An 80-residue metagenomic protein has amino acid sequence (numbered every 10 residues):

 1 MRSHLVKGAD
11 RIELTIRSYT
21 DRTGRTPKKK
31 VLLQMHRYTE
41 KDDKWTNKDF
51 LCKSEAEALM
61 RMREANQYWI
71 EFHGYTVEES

Functional and structural regions predicted by a protein language model:
M1-R11, W45: Negatively charged, low-complexity tracts enriched in Asp/Glu with abundant Ser/Thr
A9-I16, Q67-S80: Short, mixed-charge low-complexity intrinsically disordered segments
L14-T46: Short aromatic-glycine-(Arg/Gly/Cys) micro-motifs in beta-strand/loop hairpins
K44, C52-H73: A short, charged, amphipathic alpha-helix used as a generic interaction element across diverse proteins
